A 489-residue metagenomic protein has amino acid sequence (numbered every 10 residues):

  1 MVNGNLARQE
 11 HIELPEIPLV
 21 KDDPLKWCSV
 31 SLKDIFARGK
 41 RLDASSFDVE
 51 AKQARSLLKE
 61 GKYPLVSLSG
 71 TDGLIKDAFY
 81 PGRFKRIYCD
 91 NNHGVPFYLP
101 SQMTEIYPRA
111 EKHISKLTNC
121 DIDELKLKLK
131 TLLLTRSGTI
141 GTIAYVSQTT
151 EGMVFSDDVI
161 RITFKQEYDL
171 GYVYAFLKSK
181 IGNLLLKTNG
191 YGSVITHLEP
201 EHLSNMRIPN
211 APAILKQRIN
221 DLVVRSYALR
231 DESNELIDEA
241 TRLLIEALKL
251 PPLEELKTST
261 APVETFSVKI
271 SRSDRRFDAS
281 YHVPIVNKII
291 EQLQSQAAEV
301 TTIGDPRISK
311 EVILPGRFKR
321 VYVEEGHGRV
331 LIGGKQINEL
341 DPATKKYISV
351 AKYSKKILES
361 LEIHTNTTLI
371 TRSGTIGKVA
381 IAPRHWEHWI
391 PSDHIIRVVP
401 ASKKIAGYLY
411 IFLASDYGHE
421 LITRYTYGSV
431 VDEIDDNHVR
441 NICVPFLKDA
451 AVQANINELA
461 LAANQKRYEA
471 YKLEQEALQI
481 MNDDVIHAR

Functional and structural regions predicted by a protein language model:
M1-F84, P212-F318, A450-R489: Non-catalytic DNA-recognition/assembly elements of restriction-modification systems
L65-R86, S101-L129, G304-K319, K335-T365: Sequence-specific dsDNA recognition surfaces
I87-V95, T104-Y107, E111-H113, L125-L127 (+5 more regions): Short, surface-exposed loop/turn microsegments at beta-strand edges and helix-strand junctions
P96-L99, L132-T135, V330-G333, L369-T371: Short hydrophobic-aromatic micro-motifs
M103, D121, L133-I143, Y174-T188 (+1 more regions): Well-ordered mid-protein domain cores that form the structural environment of catalytic cofactors
T135-A175, G333, S360, T371-F412: A short beta-sheet element
M153-I160, G192-I214, W389-I396, Y427-V452: A short glycine-rich beta-alpha junction/loop motif
